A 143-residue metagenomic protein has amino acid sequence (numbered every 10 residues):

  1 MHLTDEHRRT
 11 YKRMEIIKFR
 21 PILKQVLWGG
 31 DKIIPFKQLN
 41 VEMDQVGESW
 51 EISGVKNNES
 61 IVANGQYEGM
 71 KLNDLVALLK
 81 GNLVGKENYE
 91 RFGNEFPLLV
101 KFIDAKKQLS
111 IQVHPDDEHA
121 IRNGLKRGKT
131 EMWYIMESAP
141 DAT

Functional and structural regions predicted by a protein language model:
H2-T143: Transition-metal
